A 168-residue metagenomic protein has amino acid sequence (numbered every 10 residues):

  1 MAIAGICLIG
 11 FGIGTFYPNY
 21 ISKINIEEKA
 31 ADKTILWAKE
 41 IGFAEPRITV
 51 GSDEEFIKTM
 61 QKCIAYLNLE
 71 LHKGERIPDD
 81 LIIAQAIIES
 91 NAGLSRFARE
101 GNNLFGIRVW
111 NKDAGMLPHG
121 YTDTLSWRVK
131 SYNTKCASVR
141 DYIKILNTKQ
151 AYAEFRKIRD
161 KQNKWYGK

Functional and structural regions predicted by a protein language model:
M1-I83, A92-K168: Catalytic cores of secreted/periplasmic lytic hydrolases that degrade extracellular macromolecules
E89: Pyridoxal 5′-phosphate
